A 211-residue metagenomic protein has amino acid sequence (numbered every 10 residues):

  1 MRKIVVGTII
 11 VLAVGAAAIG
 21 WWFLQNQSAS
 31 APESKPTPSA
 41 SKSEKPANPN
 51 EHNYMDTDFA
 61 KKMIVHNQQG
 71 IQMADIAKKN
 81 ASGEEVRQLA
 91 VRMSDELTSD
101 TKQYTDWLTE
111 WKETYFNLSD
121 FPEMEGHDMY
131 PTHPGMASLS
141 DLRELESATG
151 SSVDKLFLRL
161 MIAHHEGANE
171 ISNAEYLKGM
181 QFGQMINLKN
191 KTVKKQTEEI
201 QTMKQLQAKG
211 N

Functional and structural regions predicted by a protein language model:
M1-I4: Positively charged n-region of N-terminal signal peptides that target proteins for export
G7-F23: Hydrophobic alpha-helical membrane-insertion segments, chiefly the h-region of N-terminal signal peptides
W21-N211: All-alpha RGS (Regulator of G-protein Signaling) helical domain and cognate RGS-like helical scaffolds
